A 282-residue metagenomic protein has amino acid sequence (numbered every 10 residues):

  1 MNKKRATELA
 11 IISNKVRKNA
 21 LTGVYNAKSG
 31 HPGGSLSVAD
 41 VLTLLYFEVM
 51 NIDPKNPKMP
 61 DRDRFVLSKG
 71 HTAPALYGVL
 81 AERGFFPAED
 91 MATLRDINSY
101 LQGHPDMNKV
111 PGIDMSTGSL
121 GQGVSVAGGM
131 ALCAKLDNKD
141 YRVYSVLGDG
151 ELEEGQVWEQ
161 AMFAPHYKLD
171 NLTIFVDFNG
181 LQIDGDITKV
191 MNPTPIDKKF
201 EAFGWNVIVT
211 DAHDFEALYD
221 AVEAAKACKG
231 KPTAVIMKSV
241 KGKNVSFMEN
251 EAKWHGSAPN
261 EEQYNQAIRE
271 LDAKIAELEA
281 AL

Functional and structural regions predicted by a protein language model:
M1-E8, E277-L282: Basic/polar N-terminal segments that are highly enriched at the extreme N-terminus, encompassing both cleavable
K3, T7-A10, N14, K18 (+7 more regions): Electropositive phosphate-/nucleotide-binding environments in soluble metabolic enzymes
K3-A73: N-terminal amphipathic, basic-rich helices that act as targeting or association modules
A39-L44, P74-G78, V124-L132: Contiguous, well-ordered alpha-helical segments that form the cores/surfaces of helical PPI scaffolds
I52-R64, H104-L282: Glycine-rich ThDP/TPP pyrophosphate-binding loop and its adjacent helix/strand module within ThDP-dependent enzymes
Y77-F86: Alpha-helical support elements that line or immediately flank enzyme active sites and cofactor-binding pockets
P87-D106: Anionic-ligand anchoring segments at beta-strand to alpha-helix junctions in alpha/beta enzyme folds, i.e., glycine
